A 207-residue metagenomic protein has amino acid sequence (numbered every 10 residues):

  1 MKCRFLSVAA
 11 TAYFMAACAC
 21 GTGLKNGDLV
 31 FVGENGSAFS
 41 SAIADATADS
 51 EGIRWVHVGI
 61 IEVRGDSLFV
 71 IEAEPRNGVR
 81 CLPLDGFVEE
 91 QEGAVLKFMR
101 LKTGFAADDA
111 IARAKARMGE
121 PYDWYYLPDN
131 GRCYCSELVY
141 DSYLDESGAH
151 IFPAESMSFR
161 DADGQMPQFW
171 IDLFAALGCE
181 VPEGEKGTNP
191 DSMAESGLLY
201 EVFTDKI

Functional and structural regions predicted by a protein language model:
M1-F5: Positively charged n-region of N-terminal signal peptides that target proteins for export
S7-A17: Bacterial N-terminal signal peptides
C18-I207: Cysteine-nucleophile amide-bond enzymes
